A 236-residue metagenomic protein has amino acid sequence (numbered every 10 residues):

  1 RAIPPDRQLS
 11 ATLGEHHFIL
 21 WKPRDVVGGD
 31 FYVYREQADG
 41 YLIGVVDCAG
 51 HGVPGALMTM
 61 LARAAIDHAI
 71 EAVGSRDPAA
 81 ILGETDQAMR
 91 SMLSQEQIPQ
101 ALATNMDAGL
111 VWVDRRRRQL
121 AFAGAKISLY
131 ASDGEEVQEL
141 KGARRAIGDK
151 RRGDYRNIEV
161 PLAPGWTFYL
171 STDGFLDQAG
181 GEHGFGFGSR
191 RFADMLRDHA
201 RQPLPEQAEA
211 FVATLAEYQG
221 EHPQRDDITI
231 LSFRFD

Functional and structural regions predicted by a protein language model:
R1-Y169, G220-D236: … and, occasionally, acidic/histidine-rich disordered N-termini of signaling adaptors
H68-A72, Q178, M195-H199, Y218: Alpha-helix C-capping/helix-to-loop hinge sites
D77-S91, F192, L204-A216: Short, well-structured alpha-helical segments that form the helix of a local strand-helix-strand
A131-G134, A179-F185: Cytochrome P450 core scaffold surrounding the K-helix E-X-X-R motif and the conserved "meander" helix-loop region
F175: Short Ser/Thr-interspersed hydrophobic loop/turn segments at strand-loop and sheet-helix junctions that line or gate
F185-A200: Divalent-cation-assisted or electrostatically stabilized phosphate/pyrophosphate-binding catalytic cores
